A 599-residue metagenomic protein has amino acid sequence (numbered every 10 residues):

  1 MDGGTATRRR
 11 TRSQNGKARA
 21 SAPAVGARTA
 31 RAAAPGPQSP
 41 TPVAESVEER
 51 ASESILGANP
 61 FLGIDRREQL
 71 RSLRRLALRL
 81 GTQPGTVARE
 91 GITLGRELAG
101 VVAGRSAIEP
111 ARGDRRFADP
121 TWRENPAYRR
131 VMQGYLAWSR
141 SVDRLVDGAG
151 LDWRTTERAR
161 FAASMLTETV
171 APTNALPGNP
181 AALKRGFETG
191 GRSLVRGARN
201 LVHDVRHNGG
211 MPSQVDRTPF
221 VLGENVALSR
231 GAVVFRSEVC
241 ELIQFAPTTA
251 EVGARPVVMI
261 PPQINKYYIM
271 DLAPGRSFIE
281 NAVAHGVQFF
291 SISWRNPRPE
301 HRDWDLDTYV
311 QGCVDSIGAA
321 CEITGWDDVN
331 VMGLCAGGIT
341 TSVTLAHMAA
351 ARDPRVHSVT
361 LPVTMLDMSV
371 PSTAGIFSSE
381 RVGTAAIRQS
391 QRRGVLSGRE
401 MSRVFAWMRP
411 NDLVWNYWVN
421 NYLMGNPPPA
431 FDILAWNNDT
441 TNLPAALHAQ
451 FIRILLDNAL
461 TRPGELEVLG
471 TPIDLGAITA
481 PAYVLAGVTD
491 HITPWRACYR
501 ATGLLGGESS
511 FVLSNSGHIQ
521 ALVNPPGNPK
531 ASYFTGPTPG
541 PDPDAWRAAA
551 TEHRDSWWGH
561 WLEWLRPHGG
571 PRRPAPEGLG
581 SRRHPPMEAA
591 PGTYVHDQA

Functional and structural regions predicted by a protein language model:
M1-E241, V252-G253, F290, A501 (+5 more regions): Amphipathic, low-complexity, repeat-rich surface-exposed segments
L151-E188, L194, E322-W326, T340 (+2 more regions): Alpha/beta-hydrolase-fold enzymes
E251-I323, S372-T373, P525-P541: Cap/lid segment of the alpha/beta-hydrolase catalytic domain
N296, T489, S514-Y533, P537-P539 (+3 more regions): Histidine-bearing beta->alpha loop at or near hydrolase active sites
A320-A336: Alpha/beta-hydrolase fold nucleophile elbow
N437-I473, A480: Mobile cap/lid helix-loop segments that gate and shape the active-site cleft of serine hydrolases
V484-A486, D490: Short beta-strand/loop motif that positions the catalytic acidic residue of the alpha/beta-hydrolase fold
P494-L504, N515: Short alpha-helix in the alpha/beta-hydrolase fold that links the catalytic acid
